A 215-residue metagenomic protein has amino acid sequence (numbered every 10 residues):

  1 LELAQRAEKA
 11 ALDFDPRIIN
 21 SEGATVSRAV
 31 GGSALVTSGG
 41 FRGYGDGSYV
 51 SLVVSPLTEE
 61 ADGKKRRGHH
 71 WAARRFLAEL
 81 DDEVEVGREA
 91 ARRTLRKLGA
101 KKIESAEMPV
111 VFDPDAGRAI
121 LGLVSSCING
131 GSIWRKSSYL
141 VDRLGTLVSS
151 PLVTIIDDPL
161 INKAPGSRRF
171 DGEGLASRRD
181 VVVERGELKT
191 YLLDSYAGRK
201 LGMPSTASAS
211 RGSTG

Functional and structural regions predicted by a protein language model:
L1-V50: Hydrophobic alpha-helical hairpins/lids featuring a short glycine-rich hinge
A7, R143-G215: Dual-mode signal for accessory low-complexity, basic/Gly-rich regions
A7-D15, S38-D46, S55-P56, R96-K101 (+3 more regions): A generic local secondary-structure boundary/capping motif
F14, G47-V124, I128, S132 (+1 more regions): Internal alpha/beta scaffold segment
G23-G31, E104-G117, D158, N162: A glycine-rich phosphate-binding loop feature that marks nucleotide/adenosyl-phosphate handling sites
V30-Y49, K64-A72, I120-S126, G166-R169 (+2 more regions): Short acidic, glycine/serine/threonine-rich loops at helix termini
G47, P56, E79, I133-S137 (+1 more regions): Gly/Ser/Thr-rich active-site loops/lids in small-molecule metabolic enzymes that frequently grip phosphoryl groups
N129-S149: Amphipathic alpha-helical
